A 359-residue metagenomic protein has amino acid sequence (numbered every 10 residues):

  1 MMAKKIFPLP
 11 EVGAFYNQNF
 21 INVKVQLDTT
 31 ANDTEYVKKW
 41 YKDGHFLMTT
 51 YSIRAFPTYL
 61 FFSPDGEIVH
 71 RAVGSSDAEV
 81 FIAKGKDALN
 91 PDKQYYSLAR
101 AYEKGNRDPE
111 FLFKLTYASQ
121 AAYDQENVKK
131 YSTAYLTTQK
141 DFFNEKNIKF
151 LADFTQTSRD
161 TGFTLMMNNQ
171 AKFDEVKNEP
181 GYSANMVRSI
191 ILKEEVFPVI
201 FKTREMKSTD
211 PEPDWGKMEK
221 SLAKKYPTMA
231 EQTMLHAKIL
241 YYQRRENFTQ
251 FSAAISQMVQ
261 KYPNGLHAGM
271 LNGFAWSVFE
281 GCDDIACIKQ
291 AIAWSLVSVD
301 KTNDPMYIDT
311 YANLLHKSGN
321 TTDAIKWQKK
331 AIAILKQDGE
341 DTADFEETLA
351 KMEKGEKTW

Functional and structural regions predicted by a protein language model:
M1-L9, N106, T228: Short, thiol/selenol-centered motifs that function as redox-active sites or metal-ligating centers
M1-M2, N22, Y59, A324: The canonical Cys-X-X-Cys-His
M2-K5, N19, T50-Y51, F62 (+6 more regions): Structured segments of extracytoplasmic/periplasmic soluble domains in secreted or envelope-associated proteins
A3-K42: Thiol-based oxidoreductase modules, predominantly thioredoxin-like and allied folds used for disulfide exchange
V12, D43-G44, F81, L235 (+1 more regions): Stable alpha-helical elements in mature extracytoplasmic
V12-G13, M48, E219: Short amphipathic alpha-helical segments and helix-helix/interface helices
V37-K42, F46-Q94: Non-catalytic, surface beta->alpha helical segment in thiol-disulfide oxidoreductase systems
A99-W359: Oxidative protein folding and maturation machinery
